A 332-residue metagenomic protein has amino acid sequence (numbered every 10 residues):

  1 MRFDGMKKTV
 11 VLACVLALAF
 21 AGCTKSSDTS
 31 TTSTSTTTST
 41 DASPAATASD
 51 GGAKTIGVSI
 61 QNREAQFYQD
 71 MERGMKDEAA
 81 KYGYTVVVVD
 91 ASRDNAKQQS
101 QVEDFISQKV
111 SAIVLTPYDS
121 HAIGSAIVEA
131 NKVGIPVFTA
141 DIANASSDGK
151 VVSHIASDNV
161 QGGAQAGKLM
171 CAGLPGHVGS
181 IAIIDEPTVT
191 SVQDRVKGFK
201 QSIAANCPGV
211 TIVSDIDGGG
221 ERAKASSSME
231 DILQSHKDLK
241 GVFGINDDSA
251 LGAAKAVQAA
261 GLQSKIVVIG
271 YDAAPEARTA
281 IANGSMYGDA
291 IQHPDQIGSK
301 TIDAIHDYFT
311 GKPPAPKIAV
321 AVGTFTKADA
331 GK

Functional and structural regions predicted by a protein language model:
R2-T9, A13, L18, C23-K332: A residue-level marker of the well-folded mature domains of exported/periplasmic proteins
